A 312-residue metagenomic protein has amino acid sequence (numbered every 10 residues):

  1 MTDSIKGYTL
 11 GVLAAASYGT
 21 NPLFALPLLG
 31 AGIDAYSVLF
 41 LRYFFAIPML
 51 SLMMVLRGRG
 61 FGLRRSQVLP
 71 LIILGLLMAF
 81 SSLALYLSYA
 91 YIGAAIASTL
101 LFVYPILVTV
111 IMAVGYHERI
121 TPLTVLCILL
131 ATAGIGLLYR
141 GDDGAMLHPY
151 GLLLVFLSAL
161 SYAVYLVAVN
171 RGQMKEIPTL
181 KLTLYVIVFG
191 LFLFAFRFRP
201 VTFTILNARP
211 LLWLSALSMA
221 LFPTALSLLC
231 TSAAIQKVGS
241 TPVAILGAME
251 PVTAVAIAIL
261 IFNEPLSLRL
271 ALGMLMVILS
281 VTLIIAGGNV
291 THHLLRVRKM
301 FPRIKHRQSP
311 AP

Functional and structural regions predicted by a protein language model:
M1-S37, L41, F80, A84 (+2 more regions): Glycine-/small-residue-enriched transmembrane alpha-helix faces in small-molecule transporters and effluxers
I5-L10, Y36-L52, L126-L130, Y150-L157 (+2 more regions): Hydrophobic alpha-helical transmembrane segments of multi-pass integral membrane proteins, especially transporters
A15, L41, A97-V103, A168-L191 (+1 more regions): Helix-helix packing/entry segments at the starts of transmembrane helices
S17-T20, M54-A95, L101, L137 (+1 more regions): Specific transmembrane alpha-helical segments of multi-pass solute transporters/efflux pumps, especially DMT/EamA
S37-I47, L77-M78, L85-R119, T124 (+2 more regions): Specific alpha-helical transmembrane segments that line the substrate/conduction pathway and gating interfaces
L39, Y43, R140, L212 (+1 more regions): C-terminal-most transmembrane helix of multi-pass membrane proteins
A46-R64, L130-M146, F189-L212, A256-L260 (+2 more regions): Membrane-interface helix-cap regions at the ends of transmembrane helices in multi-pass membrane proteins
L50, I72, M78, I111 (+6 more regions): Hydrophobic transmembrane alpha-helices of multi-pass small-molecule transport proteins
